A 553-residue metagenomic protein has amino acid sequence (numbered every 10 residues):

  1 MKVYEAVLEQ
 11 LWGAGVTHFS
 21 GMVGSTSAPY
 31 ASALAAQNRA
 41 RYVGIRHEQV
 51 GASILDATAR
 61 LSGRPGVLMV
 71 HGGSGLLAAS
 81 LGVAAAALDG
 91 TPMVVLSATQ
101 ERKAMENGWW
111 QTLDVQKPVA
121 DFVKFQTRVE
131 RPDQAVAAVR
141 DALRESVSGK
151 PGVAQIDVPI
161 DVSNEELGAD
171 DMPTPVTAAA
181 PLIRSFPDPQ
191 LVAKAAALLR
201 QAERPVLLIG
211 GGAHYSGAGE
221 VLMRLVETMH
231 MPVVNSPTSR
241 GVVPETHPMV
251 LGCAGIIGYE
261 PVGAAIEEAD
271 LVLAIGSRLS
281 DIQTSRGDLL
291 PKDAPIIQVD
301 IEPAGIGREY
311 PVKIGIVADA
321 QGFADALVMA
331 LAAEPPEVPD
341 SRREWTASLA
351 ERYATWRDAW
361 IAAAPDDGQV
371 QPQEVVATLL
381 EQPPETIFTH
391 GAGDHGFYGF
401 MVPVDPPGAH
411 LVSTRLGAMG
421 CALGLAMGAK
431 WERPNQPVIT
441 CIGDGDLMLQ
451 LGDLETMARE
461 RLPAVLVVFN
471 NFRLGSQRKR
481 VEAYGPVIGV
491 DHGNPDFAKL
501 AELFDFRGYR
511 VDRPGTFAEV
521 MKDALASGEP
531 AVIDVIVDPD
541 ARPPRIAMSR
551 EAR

Functional and structural regions predicted by a protein language model:
V3, D133, D171, A197 (+3 more regions): Phosphate/pyrophosphate-binding active-site segments
Y4-T17, M22-S25, Y30-Q37, S348-N435: Active-site diphosphate/adenylate-binding microenvironment
A6-V16, T58-G63, A87, E145-K150 (+6 more regions): Glycine-rich phosphate/diphosphate-binding loops that line cofactor/substrate pockets in enzymes
A28-R102, P261-S280, F397-R473: Thiamine diphosphate
R60, G211-I297, V404-Q436, M448-G452 (+4 more regions): Glycine-rich, anion-gripping cofactor-binding loops and their flanking helix/strand elements in enzyme active sites
S97-A138, S239-S348, M521: Glycine-rich, acidic loop regions that bind phosphate or pyrophosphate groups
M105-Q111, E268, G307-E309, G315-V317 (+2 more regions): Thiamine diphosphate
D141, E145-Q201, I361-A362: Conformationally flexible catalytic loops at phosphate/diphosphate-handling active centers
